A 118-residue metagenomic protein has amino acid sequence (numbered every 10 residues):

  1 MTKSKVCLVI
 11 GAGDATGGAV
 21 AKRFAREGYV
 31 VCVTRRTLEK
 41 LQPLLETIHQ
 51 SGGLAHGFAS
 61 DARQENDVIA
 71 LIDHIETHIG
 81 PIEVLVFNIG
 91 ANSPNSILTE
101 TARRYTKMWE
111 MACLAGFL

Functional and structural regions predicted by a protein language model:
T2-K3, S51-L54, H74-F87, S93: A glycine-rich helix->loop->beta "capping" turn within Rossmann-like NAD(P)(H)-dependent oxidoreductase domains
C7-G11: Conserved N-terminal Rossmann-fold NAD(P)-binding element of oxidoreductases
G13-A15: Conserved glycine-rich cofactor-binding loop
Y29-P43: Conserved glycine-rich Rossmann-like NAD(P)H-binding loop of the short-chain dehydrogenase/reductase
L41, V68-I75, Y105: A conserved hydrophobic alpha-helix of the Rossmann-fold in NAD(P)-dependent oxidoreductases
H49-N66: Rossmann-fold cofactor-recognition segment
D67-A70, A115-L118: Conserved mid-core alpha-helix of short-chain dehydrogenase/reductase
A91, L98-F117: Catalytic Tyr-X3-Lys loop
